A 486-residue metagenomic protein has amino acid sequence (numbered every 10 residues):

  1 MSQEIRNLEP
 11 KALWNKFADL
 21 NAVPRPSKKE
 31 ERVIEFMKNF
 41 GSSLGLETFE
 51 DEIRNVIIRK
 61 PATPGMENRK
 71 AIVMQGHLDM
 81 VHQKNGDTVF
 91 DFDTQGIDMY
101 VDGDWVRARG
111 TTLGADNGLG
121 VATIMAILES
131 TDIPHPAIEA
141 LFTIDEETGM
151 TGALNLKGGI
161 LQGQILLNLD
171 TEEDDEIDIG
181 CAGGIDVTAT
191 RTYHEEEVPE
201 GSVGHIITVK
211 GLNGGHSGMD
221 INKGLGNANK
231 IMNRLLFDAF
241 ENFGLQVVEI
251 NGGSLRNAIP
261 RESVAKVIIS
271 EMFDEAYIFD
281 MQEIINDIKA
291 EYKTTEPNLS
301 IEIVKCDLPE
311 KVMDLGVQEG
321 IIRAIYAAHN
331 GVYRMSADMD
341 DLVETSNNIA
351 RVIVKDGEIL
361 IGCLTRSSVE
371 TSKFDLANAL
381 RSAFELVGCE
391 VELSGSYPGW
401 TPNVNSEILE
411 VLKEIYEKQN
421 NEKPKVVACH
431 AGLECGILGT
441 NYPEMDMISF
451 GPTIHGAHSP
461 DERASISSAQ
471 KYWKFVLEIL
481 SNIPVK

Functional and structural regions predicted by a protein language model:
Q3-W105: Acidic/His- and Gly-rich active-site-bordering loop/insert found across diverse amide/peptide-bond hydrolases
E9-P10, A337, E344-S346, A350-I359 (+2 more regions): Zn-dependent metallopeptidase/amidohydrolase metal-coordination segment
K38, G158-G159, L225-N242, E271-Y277 (+5 more regions): His/Asp/Glu-rich mid-to-C-terminal helical/loop segments that flank catalytic regions of hydrolases
M66-T148, A153-Q164, G201-G204, L315-Q318 (+3 more regions): Active-site metal-coordination/substrate-binding segment of hydrolases, especially metallo-dependent peptidases
L78-M80, L141-G149, T171-D174, N213 (+2 more regions): Acidic, glycine-rich active-site loops and adjacent beta-strand->loop/helix elements that engage anionic groups
D104-R107, E147-T148, L154-R366: Midchain, well-structured core segments that form catalytic/ion-binding scaffolds
D220, N227-N229, R234-I250, P402-M445: Active-site-adjacent substrate-binding region of metalloamidase/peptidase-like peptide-processing proteins
L342-A431: Substrate-recognition/cap regions that form aromatic- and gly/pro-loop-enriched pockets for small-molecule ligands
